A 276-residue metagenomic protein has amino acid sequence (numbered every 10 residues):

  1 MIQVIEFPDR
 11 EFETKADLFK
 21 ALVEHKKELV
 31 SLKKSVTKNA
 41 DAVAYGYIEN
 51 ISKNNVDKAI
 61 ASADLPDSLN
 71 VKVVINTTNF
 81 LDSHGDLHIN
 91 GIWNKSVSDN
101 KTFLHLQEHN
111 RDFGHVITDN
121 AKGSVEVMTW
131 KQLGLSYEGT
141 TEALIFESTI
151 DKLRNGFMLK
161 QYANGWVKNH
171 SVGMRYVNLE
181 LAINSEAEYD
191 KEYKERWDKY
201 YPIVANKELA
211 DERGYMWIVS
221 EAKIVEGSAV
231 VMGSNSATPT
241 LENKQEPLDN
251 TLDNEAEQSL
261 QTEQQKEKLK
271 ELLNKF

Functional and structural regions predicted by a protein language model:
M1-P247: Signature of dsDNA virion morphogenesis modules
T251-F276: Terminal short linear interaction segments
